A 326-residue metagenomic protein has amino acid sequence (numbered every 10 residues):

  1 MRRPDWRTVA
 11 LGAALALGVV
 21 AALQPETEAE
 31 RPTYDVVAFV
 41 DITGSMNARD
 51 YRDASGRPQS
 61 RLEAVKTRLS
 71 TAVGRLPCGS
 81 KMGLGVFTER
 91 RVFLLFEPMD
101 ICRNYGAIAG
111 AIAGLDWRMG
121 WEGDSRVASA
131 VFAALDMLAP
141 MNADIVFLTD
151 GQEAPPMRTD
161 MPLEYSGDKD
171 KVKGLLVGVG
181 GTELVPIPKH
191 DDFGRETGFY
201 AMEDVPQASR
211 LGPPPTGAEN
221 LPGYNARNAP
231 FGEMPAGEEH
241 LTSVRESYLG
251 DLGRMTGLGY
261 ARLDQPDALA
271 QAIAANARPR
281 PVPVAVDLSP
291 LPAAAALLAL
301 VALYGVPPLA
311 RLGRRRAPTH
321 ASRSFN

Functional and structural regions predicted by a protein language model:
M1-R31, A275-N326: C-terminal signal-anchor/stop-transfer transmembrane helix together with its immediate cytosolic, Lys/Arg-enriched
T27-V40, G44: Alpha-helical transmembrane signal-anchor/signal-peptide segments
T33-Y34, M46-K81, D100-Y105: …and closely analogous acidic/polar surface helices at protein-protein or active-site interfaces in A-domain-like
D35-F39, R254-P292: Juxtamembrane amphipathic/hinge helix adjacent to a transmembrane helix
D41-T43, L84, A134-L135, M141-P162 (+2 more regions): DG-centered beta-turn motif at the end of beta-strands
Y51-R61, T71-A72, L94-M99, L115-E122 (+2 more regions): Second-shell loop/turn segments in exported
S80-G114, Q271-A272: Short beta-strand-loop
G151-V244: VWA/integrin I-like adhesion module and closely mimicked acidic/polar interface patches used
